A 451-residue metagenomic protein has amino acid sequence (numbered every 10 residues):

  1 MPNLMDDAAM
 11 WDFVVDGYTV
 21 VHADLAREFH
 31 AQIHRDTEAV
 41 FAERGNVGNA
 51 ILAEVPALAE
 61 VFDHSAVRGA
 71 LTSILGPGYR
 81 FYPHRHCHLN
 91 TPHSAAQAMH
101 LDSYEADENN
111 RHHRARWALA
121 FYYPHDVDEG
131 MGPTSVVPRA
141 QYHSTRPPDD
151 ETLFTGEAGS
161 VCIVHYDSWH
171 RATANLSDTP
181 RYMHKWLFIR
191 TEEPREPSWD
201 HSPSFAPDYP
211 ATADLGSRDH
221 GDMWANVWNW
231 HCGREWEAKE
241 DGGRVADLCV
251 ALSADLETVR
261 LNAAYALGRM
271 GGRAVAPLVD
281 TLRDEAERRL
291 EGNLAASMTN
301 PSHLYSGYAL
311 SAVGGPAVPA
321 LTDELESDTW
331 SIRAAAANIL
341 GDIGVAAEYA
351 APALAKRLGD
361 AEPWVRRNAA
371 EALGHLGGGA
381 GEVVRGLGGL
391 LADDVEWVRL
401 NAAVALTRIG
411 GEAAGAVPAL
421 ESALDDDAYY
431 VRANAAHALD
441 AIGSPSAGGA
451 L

Functional and structural regions predicted by a protein language model:
M1-N110: Non-heme Fe(II)-dependent double-stranded beta-helix
A26-E28, C87-L89, Y104, V127-E129 (+3 more regions): Short, solvent-exposed loop/turn segments at secondary-structure junctions
R85, A120-Y122, H184-F188: A structural signal for short, well-ordered beta-strand segments
A95-T155: Catalytic core of non-heme Fe(II) oxygenases with the double-stranded beta-helix
S144-I163, S168, T173-G272, D280: Conserved double-stranded beta-helix
D214-D241, T258-R273, E291-G315, D323 (+5 more regions): Structural detector for internal amphipathic alpha-helices that build alpha-solenoid repeat scaffolds
E240-S253, G272-N293, G315-E326, V345-G359 (+3 more regions): Amphipathic alpha-helical scaffolding segments comprising HEAT/armadillo-like alpha-solenoid repeats
